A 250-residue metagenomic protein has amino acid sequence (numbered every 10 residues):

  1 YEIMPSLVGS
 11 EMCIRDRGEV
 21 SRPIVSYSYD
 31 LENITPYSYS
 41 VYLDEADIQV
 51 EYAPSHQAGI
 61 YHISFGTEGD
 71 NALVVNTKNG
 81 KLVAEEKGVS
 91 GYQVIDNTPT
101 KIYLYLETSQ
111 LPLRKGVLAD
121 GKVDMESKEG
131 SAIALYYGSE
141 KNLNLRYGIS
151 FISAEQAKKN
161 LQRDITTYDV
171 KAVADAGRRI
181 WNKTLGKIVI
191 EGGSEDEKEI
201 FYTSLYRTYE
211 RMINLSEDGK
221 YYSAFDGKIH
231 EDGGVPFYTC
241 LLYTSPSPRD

Functional and structural regions predicted by a protein language model:
Y1-G9, I14, Y243-D250: Single conserved hydrophobic/aromatic residue that forms the stacking wall/gate of nucleotide- or nucleobase-binding
S6, S10-T239: Beta-sandwich/jelly-roll carbohydrate-recognition scaffolds of carbohydrate-active enzymes
